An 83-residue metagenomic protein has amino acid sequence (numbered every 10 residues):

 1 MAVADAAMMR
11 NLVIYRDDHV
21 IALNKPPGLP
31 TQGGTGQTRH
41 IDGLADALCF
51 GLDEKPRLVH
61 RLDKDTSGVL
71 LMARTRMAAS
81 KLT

Functional and structural regions predicted by a protein language model:
M1-T83: RNA pseudouridine synthases
